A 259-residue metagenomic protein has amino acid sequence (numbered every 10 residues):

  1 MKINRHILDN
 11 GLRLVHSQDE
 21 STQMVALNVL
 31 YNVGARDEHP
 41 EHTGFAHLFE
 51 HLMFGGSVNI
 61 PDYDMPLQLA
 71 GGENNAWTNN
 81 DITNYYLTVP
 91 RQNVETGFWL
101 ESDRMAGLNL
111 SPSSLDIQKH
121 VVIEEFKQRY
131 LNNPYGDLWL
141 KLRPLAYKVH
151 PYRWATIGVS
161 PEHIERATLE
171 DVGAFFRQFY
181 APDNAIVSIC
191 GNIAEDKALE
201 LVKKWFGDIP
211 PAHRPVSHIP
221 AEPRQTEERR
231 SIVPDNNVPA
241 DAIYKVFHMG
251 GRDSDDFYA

Functional and structural regions predicted by a protein language model:
M1-Q23: N- or domain-start disorder-to-order transition segments that initiate the globular core
N4, K148-V149, R153, P182 (+1 more regions): An aromatic/glycine/proline-enriched structural segment found at the starts of mature extracellular/organellar domains
E20-Q23, A76-N80, Y152-T156, A174-D183 (+1 more regions): Short, flexible turn/loop "capping" segments at secondary-structure junctions
A26-T88, W154-I157: M16/MPP (pitrilysin/insulinase) zinc-metallopeptidase core fold and M16-derived inactive scaffolds
L52, G56-S57, G97, R129-P182 (+1 more regions): Scaffold signal of the M16-like zinc-metallopeptidase fold and its non-catalytic homologs
G56, T88-V121: M16/insulysin-pitrilysin zinc metalloprotease superfamily fold
L69, N109-K127, A194, R214-R224: Acidic/histidine-enriched alpha-helical segments
